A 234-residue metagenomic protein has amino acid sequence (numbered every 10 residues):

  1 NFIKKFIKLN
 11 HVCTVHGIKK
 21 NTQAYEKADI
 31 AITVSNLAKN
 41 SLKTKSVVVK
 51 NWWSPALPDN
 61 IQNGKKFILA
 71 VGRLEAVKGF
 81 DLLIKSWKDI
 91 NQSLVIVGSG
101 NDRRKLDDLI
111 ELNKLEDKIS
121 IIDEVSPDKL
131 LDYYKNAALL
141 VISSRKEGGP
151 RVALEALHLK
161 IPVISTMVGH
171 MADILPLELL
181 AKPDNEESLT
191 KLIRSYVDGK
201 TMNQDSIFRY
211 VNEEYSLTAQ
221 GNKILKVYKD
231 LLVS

Functional and structural regions predicted by a protein language model:
C13-N21, E26-P58: Donor nucleotide-sugar binding/catalytic pocket of nucleotide-sugar-dependent glycosyltransferases
Y25, E124-V125, D132-A137: Short alpha-helical donor nucleotide-sugar binding micro-motif in glycosyltransferases
L57-K78, I84-N91, V95: Conserved donor-binding/catalytic core segment of Leloir-type glycosyltransferases
D107-V125: Nucleotide-activated donor-binding/catalytic signature segment of Leloir-type glycosyltransferases, i.e., the conserved
R145: Aromatic "clamp/platform" in nucleotide-sugar-dependent glycosyltransferases that forms part of the donor/acceptor
P162-S165: Short hydrophobic beta-strand element within catalytic cores of glycosyltransferases and related nucleotide-activated
P176-E187, S195-K200: Conserved acidic donor-binding segment of nucleotide-sugar-dependent glycosyltransferases
T201-E214, K223: A short, well-ordered alpha-helix in the C-terminal region of glycosyltransferases
